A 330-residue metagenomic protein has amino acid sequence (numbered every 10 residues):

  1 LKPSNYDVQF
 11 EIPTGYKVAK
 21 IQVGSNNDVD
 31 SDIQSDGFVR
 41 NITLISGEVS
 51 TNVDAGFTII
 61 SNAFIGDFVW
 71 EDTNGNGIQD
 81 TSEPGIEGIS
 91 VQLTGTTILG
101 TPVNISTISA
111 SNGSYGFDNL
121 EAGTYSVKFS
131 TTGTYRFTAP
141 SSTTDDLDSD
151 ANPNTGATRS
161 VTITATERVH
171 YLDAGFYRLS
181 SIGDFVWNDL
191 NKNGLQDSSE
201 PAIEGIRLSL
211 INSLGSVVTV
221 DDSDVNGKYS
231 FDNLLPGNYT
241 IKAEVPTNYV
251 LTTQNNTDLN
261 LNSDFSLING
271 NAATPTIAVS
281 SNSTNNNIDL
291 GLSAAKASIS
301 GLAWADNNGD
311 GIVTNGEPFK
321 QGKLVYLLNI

Functional and structural regions predicted by a protein language model:
L1-V69, T73-N112, G116-N226, F231-N329: Acidic Ser/Thr-enriched surface turn/capping motif at secondary-structure junctions
